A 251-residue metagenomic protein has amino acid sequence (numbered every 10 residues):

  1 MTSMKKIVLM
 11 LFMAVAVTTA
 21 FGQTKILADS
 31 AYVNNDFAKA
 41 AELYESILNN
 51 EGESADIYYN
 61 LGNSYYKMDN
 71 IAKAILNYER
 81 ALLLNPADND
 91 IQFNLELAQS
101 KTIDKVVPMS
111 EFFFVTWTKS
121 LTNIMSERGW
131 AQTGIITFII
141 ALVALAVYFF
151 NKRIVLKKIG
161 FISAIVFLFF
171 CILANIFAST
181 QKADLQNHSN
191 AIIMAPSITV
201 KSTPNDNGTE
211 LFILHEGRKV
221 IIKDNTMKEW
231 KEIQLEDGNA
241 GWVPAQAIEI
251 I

Functional and structural regions predicted by a protein language model:
V107-F150: Membrane-embedded alpha-helical segments of integral membrane proteins
K157-T180: Internal/C-terminal transmembrane anchor helices
F212-A245: SH3/SH3-like beta-barrel superfamily modules
